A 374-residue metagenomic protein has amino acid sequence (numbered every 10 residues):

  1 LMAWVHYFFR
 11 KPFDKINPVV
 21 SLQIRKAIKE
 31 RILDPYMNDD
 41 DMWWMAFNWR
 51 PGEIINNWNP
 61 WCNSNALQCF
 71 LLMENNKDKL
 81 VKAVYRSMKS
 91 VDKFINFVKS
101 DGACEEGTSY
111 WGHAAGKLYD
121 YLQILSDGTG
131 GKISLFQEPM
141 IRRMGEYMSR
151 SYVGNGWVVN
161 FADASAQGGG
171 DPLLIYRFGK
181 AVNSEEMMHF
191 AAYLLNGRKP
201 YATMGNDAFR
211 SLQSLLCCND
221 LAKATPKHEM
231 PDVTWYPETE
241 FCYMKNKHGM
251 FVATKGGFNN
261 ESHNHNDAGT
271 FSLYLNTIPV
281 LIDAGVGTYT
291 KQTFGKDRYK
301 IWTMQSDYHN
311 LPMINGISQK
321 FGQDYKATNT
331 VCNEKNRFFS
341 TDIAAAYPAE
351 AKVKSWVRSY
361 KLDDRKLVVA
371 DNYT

Functional and structural regions predicted by a protein language model:
L1-G107, N219-P226: Active-site lining segments of carbohydrate-active enzymes
M2-I16, V20-N57, K180-T203, H265 (+3 more regions): Short, charged N-terminal helix-start/capping segments
I24, I28, I54-C62, A83-S90 (+8 more regions): Secondary-structure capping and boundary motifs in well-ordered enzyme cores
P35-W43, M73, F94, V98-D101 (+8 more regions): Short secondary-structure junctions and interdomain/linker hinges
W43-M45, H113-L281, C332-E334: Carbohydrate-active enzyme catalytic cores, enriched for enzymes that act on polyanionic acidic polysaccharides
A66, M148, D371: A residue-level signal for conserved active-site and pocket-lining positions in enzyme catalytic cores
M73, K77, V84, M88-T129 (+5 more regions): Long, repeat-rich segments with strong aromatic
G130, C217-T374: Non-catalytic C-terminal accessory modules of carbohydrate-active enzymes
